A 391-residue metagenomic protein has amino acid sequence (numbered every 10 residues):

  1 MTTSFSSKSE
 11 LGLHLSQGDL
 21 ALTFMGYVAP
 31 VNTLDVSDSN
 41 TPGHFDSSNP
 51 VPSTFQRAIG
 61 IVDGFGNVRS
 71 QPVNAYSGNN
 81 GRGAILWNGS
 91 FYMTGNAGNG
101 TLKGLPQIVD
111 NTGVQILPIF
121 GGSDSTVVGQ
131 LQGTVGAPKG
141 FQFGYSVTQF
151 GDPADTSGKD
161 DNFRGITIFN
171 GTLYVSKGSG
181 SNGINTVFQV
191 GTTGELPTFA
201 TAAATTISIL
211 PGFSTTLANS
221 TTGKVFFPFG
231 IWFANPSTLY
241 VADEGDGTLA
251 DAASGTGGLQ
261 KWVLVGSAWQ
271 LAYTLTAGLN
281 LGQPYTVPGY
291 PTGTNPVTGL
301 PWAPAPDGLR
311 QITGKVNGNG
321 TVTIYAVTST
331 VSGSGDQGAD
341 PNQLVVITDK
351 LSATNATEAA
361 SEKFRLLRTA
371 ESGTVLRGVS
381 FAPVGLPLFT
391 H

Functional and structural regions predicted by a protein language model:
M1-L386: Beta-propeller fold recognition
P387-H391: Short, composition-biased motifs enriched in small/polar/acidic residues
